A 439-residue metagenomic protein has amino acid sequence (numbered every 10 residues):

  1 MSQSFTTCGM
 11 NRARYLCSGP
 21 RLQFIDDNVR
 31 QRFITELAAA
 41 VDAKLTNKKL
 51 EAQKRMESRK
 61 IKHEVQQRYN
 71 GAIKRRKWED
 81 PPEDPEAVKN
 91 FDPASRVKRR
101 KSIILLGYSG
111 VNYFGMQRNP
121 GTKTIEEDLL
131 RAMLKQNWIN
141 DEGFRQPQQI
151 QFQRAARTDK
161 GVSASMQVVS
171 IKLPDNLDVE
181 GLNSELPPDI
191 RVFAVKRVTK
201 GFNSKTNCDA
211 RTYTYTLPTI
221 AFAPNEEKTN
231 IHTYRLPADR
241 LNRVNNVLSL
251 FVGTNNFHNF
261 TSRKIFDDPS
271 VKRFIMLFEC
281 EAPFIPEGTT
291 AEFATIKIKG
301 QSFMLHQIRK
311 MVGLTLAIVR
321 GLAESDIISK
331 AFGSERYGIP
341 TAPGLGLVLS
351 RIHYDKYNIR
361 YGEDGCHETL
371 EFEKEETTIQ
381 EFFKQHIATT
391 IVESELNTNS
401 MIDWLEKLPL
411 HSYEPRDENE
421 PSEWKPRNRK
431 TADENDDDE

Functional and structural regions predicted by a protein language model:
M1-S2: Context-dependent free N-terminus signature
C8-E439: Structured-RNA-binding interfaces characteristic of tRNA pseudouridine synthases
